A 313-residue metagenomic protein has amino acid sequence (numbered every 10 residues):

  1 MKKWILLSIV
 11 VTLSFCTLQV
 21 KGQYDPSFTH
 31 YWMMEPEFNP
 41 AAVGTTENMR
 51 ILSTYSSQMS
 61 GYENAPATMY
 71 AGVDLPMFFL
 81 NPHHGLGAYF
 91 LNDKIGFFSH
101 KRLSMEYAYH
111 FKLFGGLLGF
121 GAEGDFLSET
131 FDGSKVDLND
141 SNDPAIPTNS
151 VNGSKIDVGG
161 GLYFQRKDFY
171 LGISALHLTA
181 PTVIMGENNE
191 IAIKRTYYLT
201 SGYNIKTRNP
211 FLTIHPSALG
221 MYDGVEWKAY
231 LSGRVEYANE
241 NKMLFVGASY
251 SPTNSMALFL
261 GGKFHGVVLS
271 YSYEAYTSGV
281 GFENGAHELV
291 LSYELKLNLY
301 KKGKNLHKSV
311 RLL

Functional and structural regions predicted by a protein language model:
M1-S8: Bacterial N-terminal signal peptides that target proteins for export
I5, T17-G22: Sec/Tat signal peptide C-region and signal peptidase I cleavage site
V11-T12: Repetitive helical segments and hydrophobic/amphipathic motifs
Q23-L313: Subset of outer-membrane beta-barrel
